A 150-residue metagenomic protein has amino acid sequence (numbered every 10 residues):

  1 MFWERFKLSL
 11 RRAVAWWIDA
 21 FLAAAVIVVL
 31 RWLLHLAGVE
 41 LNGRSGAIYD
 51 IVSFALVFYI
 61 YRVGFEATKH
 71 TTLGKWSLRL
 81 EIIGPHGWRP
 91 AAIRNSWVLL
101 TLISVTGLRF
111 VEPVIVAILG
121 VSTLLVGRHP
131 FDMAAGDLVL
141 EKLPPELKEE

Functional and structural regions predicted by a protein language model:
M1-E150: Membrane-interfacial and juxtamembrane segments of integral membrane proteins
